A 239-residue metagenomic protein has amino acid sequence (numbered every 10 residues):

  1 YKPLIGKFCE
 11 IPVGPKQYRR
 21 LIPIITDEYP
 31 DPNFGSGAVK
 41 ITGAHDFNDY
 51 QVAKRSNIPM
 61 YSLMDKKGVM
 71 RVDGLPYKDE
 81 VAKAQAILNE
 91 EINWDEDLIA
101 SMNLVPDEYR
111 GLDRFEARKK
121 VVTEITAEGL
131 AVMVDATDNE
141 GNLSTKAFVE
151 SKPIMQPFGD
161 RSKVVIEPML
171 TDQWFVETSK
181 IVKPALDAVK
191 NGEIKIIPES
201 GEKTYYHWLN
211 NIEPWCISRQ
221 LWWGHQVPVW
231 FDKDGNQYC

Functional and structural regions predicted by a protein language model:
Y1-K2: Conserved, ordered domain cores of eukaryotic regulatory proteins
G6, N33-Y238: Residue patterns forming the tRNA-binding/recognition surfaces of aminoacyl-tRNA synthetases and related DALR
G6-P15: Short conserved beta-strand and strand-loop elements enriched in small hydrophobics with frequent Asp/Gly
V13, E28, M64-K67: Residues at the C-termini of beta-strands that transition into short coil/loop
K16-R20: Short coil-to-beta-strand transition motifs
L21-D27: Short beta-strand-centered aromatic/proline hotspots
